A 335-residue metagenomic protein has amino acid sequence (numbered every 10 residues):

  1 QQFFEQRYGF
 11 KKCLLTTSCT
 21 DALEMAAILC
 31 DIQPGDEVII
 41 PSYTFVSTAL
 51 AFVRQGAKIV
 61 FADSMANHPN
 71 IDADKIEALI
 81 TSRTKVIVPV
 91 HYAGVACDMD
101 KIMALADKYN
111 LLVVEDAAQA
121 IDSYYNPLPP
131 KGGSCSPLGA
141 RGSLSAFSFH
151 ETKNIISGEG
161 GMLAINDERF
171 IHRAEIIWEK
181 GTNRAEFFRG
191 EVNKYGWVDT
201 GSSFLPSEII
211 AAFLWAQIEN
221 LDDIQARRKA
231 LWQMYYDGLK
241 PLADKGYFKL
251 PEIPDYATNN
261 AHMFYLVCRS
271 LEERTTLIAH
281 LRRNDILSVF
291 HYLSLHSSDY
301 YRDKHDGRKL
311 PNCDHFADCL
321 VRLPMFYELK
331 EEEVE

Functional and structural regions predicted by a protein language model:
Q1-Q2, F10-C13, D74, V86-V90 (+5 more regions): PLP-dependent aminotransferase class I/II
Q2-A26, I39-T44, A62-S64: Short loop-beta-helix segment that forms the pyridoxal 5′-phosphate
L14, I39, V60, V113-V114 (+3 more regions): Structural detector of well-ordered beta-strand residues that form the stable sheet scaffold of enzyme domains
T16, P41, V90, S148 (+1 more regions): Conserved residues at the C-terminal ends of beta-strands
I28-A120, Y124: PLP-dependent aminotransferase-like
A51, A78, S136-L138, K153-N154 (+3 more regions): Short secondary-structure boundary/capping segments
E115-I156, E186-F188, N193-V198: Conserved active-site segment immediately N-terminal to the catalytic lysine that forms the internal aldimine
R141-N183, E208: Active-site PLP attachment segment
